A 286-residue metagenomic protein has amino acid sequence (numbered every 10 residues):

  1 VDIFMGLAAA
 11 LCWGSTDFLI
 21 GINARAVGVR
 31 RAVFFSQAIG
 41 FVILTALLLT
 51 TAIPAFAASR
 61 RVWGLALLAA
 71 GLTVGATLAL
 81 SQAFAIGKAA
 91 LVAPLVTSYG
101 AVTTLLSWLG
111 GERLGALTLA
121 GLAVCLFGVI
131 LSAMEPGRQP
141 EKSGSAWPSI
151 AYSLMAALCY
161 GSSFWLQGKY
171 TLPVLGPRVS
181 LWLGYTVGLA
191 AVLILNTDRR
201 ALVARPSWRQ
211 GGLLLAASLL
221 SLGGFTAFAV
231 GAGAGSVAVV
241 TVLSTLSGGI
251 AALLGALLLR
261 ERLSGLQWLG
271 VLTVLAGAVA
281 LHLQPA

Functional and structural regions predicted by a protein language model:
V1-L11, L19-R31, F35-A66, T77-I86 (+6 more regions): Membrane-interface interhelical linkers
V1-W13, F56-T73, L114-F127, L175-A190 (+1 more regions): Structural signature of hydrophobic alpha-helical transmembrane segments
G6, R30-F34, A66, A93 (+7 more regions): Hydrophobic/aromatic positions within or immediately flanking transmembrane alpha-helices of multi-pass small-molecule
A10, G14, F18, T45 (+11 more regions): Hydrophobic/small/kink-forming positions within alpha-helical transmembrane segments of polytopic membrane proteins
G14-I39, I53, C159-V187, V239-V242: Juxtamembrane helix-loop-helix junctions in multi-pass membrane proteins
I39, V102-L106, L117-P136, L266-P285: Hydrophobic transmembrane alpha-helices of multi-pass small-molecule transport proteins
L44-A55, T103-T118, L158-L172, L220-V237 (+1 more regions): Hydrophobic alpha-helical transmembrane segments in multi-pass integral membrane proteins
L80, A101-A120, G249-W268: C-terminal transmembrane-helix exit sites in multi-pass transporters
